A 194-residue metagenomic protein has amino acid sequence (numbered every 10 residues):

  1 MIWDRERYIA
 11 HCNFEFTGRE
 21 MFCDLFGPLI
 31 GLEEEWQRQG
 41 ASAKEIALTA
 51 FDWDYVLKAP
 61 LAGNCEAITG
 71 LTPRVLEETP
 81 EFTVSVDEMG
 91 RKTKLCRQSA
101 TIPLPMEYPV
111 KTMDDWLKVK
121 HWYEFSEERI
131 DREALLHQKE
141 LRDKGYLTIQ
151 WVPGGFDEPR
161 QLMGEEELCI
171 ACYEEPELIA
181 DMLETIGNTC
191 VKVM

Functional and structural regions predicted by a protein language model:
M1-M194: Catalytic cores of TIM-barrel enzymes
